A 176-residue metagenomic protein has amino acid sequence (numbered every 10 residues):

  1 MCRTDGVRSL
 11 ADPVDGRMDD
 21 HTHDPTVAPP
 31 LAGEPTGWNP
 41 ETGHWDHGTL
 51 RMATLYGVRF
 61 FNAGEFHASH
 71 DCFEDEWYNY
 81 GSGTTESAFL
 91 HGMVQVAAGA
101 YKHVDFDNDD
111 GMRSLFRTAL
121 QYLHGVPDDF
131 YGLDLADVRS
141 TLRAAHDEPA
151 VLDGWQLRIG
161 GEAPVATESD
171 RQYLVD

Functional and structural regions predicted by a protein language model:
M1-D176: Acidic, polar-rich N-terminal leader regions of halophilic archaeal proteins
